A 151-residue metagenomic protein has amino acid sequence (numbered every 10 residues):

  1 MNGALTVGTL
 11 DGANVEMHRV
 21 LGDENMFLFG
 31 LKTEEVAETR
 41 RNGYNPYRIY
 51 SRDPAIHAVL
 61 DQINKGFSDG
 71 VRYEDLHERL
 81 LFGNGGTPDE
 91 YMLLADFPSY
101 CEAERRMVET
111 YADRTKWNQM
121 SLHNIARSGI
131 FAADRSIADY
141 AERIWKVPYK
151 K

Functional and structural regions predicted by a protein language model:
M1-S121, I125-I130, R135, D139-K151: Catalytic binding pocket for nucleotide-activated donors in carbohydrate/polymer assembly enzymes
